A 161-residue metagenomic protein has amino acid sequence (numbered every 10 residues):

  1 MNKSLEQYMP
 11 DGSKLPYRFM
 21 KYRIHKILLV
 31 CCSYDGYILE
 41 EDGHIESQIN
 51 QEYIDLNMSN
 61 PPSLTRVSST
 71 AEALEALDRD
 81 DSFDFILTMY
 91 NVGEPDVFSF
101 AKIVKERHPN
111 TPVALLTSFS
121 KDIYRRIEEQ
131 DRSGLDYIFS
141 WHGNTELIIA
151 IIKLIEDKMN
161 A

Functional and structural regions predicted by a protein language model:
M1-S63, N144-A161: Non-catalytic signal-transmission and effector/linker regions of two-component phosphorelay proteins
Y22, D81, S133: Structured loop/turn residues at beta-strand edges in well-structured enzyme cores
L29, A114-L115: Structural beta-sheet core signal
Y34, L115-I123, W141-N144: Short beta-alpha junction loops
I38-E41, S47-N50, S59-P61, R66-N110 (+1 more regions): Conserved phosphotransfer microenvironments
V67-S68, I138-W141: Short acidic-hydrophobic, aromatic-tinged amphipathic segments that line or gate anion-handling sites
I86, V113, Y137-F139: Two-component signal transduction core modules
R126-F139: As written
